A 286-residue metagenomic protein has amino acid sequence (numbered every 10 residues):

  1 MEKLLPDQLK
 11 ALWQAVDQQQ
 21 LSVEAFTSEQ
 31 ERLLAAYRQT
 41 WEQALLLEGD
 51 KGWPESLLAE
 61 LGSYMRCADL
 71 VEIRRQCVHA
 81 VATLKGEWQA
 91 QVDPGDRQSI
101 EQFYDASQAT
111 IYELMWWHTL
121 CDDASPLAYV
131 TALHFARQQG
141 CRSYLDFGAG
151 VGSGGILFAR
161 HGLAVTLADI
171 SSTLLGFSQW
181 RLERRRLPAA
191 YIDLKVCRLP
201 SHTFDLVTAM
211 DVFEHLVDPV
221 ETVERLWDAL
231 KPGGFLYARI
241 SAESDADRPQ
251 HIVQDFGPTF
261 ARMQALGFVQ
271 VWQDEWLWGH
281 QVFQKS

Functional and structural regions predicted by a protein language model:
M1-H202, D247-S286: Conserved N-terminal segment of class I S-adenosyl-L-methionine
T208: A conserved beta-strand element that flanks and buttresses the S-adenosyl-L-methionine
V212: Hydrophobic adenine-recognition pocket in adenosine-nucleotide-binding enzymes
H215-P219: Di-metal (Zn2+ and/or Mg2+/Mn2+) metal-binding site signature of metallo-dependent hydrolases with the MBL/beta-CASP
E221-P232: A short glycine-rich, Lys/Arg-flanked "PGG" loop and its adjoining helix->strand segment in the class I
G233-S241: Conserved beta-strand signature within the Rossmann-like core of class I S-adenosyl-L-methionine
A242-A246: A short, flexible beta-alpha/helix-coil linker loop
